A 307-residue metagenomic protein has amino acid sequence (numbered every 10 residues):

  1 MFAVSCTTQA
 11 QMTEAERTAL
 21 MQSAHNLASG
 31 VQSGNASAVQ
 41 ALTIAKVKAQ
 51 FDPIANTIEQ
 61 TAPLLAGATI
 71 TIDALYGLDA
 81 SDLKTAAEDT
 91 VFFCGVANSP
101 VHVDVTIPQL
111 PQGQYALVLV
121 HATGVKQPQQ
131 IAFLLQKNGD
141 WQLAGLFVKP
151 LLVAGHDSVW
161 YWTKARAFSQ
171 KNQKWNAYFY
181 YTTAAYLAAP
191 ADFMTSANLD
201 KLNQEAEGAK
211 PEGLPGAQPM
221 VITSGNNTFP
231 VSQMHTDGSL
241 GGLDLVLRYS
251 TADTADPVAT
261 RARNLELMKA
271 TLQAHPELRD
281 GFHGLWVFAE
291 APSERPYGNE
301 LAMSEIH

Functional and structural regions predicted by a protein language model:
M1-S5: Bacterial N-terminal signal peptides
C6-S33, F147-W160: Short, low-complexity N-terminal intrinsically disordered segments enriched in polar/charged residues
A15, M21-Q22, S37-H102, A185-L214 (+1 more regions): Short solvent-exposed beta->alpha transition segments
L27-V39, A165, K171-W175: Short helix-adjacent coil turns
I58-P128, G213-A255: Surface-exposed, charged secondary-structure patches
Y115-H156, Q233-A255, A270-E305: Short beta-strand edge/turn micro-motifs at domain boundaries
L152-F229: Acidic, serine/threonine- and glycine-rich low-complexity intrinsically disordered segments that serve as flexible
A259-T271: Well-ordered, non-membrane alpha-helical segments in soluble/globular domains
